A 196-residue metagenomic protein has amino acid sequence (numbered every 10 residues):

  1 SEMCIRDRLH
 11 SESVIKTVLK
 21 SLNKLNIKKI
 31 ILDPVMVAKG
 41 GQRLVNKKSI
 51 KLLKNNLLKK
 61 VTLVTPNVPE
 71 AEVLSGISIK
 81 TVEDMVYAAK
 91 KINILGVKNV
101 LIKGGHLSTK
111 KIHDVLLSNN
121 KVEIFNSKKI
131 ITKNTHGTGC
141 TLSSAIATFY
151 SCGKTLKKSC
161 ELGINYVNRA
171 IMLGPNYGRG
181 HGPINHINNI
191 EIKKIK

Functional and structural regions predicted by a protein language model:
S1-I5: Short, small-residue-biased leader/transition segments that mark boundaries at the very start of proteins
R6, I31-K39, T65-L74, F125: Short beta-strands and strand-loop turn motifs
R6-N56: Glycine/small-residue-rich loop that forms an oxyanion/phosphate-binding "nest" at active or ligand-binding sites
K47-V122: Conserved phosphate/ATP/ADP-binding segment of small-molecule kinases
V73, T132-L156: Short, small-residue alpha-helix embedded
V122-E123, F149-G163: Phosphate-handling active-site elements
V122-H136: Short pre-catalytic strand/loop immediately N-terminal to key active-site residues, enriched for Gly-Thr
K157-K196: Charged C-terminal helix
